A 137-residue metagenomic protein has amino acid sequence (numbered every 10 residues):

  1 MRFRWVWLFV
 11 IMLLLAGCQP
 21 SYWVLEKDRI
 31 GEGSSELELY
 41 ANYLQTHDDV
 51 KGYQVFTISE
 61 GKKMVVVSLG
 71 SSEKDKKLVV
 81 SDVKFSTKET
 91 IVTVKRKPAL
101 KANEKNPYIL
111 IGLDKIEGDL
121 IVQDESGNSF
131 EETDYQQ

Functional and structural regions predicted by a protein language model:
M1-W5: Positively charged n-region of N-terminal signal peptides that target proteins for export
L14-G17: C-terminal motif of bacterial Sec signal peptides marking the signal peptidase cleavage site
Q19-S21: Bacterial signal peptide processing site
L25-L44: Short amphipathic alpha-helix that is part of the acyltransferase structural core
E38-A102: Mature extracytoplasmic domains of secretory-pathway proteins
A102-G118: Short, non-transmembrane amphipathic alpha-helical segments
K115-Q136: A short amphipathic beta-strand at an alpha->beta junction
